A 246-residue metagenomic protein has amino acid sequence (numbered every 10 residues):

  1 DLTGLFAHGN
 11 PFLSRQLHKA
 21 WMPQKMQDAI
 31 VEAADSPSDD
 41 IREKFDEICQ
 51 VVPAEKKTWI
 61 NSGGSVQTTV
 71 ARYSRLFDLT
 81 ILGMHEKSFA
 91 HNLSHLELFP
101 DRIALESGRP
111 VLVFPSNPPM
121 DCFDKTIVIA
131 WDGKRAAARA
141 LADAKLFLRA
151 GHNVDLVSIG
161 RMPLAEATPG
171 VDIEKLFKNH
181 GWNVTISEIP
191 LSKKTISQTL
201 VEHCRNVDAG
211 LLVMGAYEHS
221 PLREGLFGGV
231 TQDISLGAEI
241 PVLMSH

Functional and structural regions predicted by a protein language model:
D1-K25, E106, F123-I189, A209: Small/aliphatic-rich secondary-structure junction motif
G4, T58-N61, V113, L156 (+2 more regions): A structural preference for short, hydrophobic beta-strand core positions in alpha/beta folds
F6-A7, M84-H85, G215-Y217, H246: Short secondary-structure boundary segments
G9-F12, V31-E32, E43-T80, H180-L212 (+3 more regions): Structural beta-alpha unit
Q24-D39: A short acidic, glycine-rich active-site loop that binds or catalyzes chemistry on phosphate/adenosine moieties
D35, E43-V52, A90-F114, H180-I186: P-loop/Walker A phosphate-binding loop and immediately adjacent motor/lid segment at beta-alpha junctions
Y73, D78-V157, L236-H246: Intrinsically disordered or low-complexity boundary/linker segments at protein termini and domain junctions
H95-F99, P169-V171, V201, L226-T231: Charged helix-capping and loop-helix junction motifs
